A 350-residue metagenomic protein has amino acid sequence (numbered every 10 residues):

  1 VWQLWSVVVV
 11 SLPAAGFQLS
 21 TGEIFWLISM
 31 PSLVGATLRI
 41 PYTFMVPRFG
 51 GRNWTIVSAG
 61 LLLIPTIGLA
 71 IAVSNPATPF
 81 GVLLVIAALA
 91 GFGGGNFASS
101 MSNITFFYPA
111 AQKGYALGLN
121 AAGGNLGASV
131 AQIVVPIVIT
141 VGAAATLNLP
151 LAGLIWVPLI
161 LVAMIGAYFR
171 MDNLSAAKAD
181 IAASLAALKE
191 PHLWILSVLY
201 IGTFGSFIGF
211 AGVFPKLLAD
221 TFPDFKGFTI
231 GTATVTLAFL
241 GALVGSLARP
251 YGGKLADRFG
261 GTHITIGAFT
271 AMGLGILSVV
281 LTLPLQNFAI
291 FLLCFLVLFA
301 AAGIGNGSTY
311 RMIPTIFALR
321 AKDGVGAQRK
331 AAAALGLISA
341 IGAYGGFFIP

Functional and structural regions predicted by a protein language model:
W5-V10, E190-S246, Y310: Extracytoplasmic gate region of multi-pass secondary transporters
W26-F44, F239-Y251: Central cavity-lining transmembrane alpha-helices of secondary-active solute carriers, predominantly the Major
G60-P76, T270-Q286: C-terminal ends and interior cores of transmembrane alpha-helices in multi-pass membrane transporters/permeases
P79-G95, A289-N306: Hydrophobic core of transmembrane alpha-helices in multi-pass small-molecule transporters, especially MFS/SLC-type
L84-G123: Cytoplasmic helix-loop-helix junction between adjacent transmembrane helices in 12-TM secondary transporters
G114-I139, L335-P350: Glycine-rich segments within core transmembrane alpha-helices of 12-TM secondary carriers
V157-A176: C-terminal membrane-cytosol helix-exit motif in multi-pass small-molecule transporters
